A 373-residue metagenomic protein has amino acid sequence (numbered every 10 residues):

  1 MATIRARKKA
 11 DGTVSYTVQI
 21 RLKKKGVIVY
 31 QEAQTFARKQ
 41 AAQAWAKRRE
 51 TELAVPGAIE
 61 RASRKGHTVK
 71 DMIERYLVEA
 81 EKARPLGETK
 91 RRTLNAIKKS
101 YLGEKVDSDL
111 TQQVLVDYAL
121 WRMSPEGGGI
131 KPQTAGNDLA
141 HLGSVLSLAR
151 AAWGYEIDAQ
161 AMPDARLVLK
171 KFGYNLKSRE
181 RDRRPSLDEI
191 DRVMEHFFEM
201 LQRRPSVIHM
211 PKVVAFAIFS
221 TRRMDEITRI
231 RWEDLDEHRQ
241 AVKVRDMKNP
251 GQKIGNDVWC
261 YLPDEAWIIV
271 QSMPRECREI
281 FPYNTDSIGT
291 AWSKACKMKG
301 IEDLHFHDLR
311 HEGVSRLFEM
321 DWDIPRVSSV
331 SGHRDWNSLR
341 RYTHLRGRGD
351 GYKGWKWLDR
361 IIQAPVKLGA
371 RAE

Functional and structural regions predicted by a protein language model:
M1-A37: Short, Arg/Lys-rich segments that mark the N-terminal edge of DNA/RNA- and chromatin-recognition modules
A10, T17, M162-K171, L187-E189 (+3 more regions): Conserved tyrosine-mediated DNA breakage-rejoining catalytic core shared by Y-recombinases
G26, T51-V55, K70-G129, V145-L148: Basic/aromatic-enriched alpha-helical hairpins
A37-K39, R184, D246-G251, W267 (+3 more regions): Catalytic-site neighborhood detector that most strongly recognizes the C-terminal catalytic loop/helix of tyrosine
P132, G136-A140, A151, Y155-M224 (+3 more regions): Basic, Lys/Arg- and aromatic-enriched nucleic-acid-binding interface segment
Q133, A215, F219-E226, K294 (+4 more regions): C-terminal catalytic core of tyrosine-transesterase DNA break-rejoin enzymes
V145, D188-I190, Y261-E302: Active-site/catalytic core of tyrosine-dependent DNA strand-transfer enzymes
R239, P250, D264, N337 (+1 more regions): C-terminal secondary-structure termini that scaffold catalytic or DNA-interacting sites
